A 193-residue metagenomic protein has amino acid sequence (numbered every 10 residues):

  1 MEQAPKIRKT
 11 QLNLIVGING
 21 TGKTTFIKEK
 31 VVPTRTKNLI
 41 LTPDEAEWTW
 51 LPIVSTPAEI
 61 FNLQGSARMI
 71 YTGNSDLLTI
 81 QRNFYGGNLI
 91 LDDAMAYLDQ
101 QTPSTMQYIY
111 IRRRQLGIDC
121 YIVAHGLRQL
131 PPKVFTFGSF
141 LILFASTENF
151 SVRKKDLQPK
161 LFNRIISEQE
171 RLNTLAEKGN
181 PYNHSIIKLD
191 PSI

Functional and structural regions predicted by a protein language model:
M1-R8, K28: Pre-Walker A adenine-sensing motif
E2, T49-R82, G87: A short, well-structured beta->alpha microelement
K9-Q11, R35-T36, L51, Q64-A67 (+2 more regions): Short, well-ordered alpha-helix to beta-strand connector turns
N13-V31, T72-R164: Conserved P-loop NTPase motor cores
T21-I60: Walker A/P-loop NTP-binding active-site region of P-loop NTPases, recognizing the glycine-rich GxxxxGKT/S
L39, V54, G86, L175-K178: Preference for well-ordered, secondary-structure-rich cores of eukaryotic proteins
I40, S55, Y71, I142-L143 (+1 more regions): Structural signal for conserved beta-strand scaffold positions within catalytic alpha/beta enzyme cores
V152-I193: Phosphate-binding and hydrolysis-coupling loops of NTP-dependent motor/remodeling domains
